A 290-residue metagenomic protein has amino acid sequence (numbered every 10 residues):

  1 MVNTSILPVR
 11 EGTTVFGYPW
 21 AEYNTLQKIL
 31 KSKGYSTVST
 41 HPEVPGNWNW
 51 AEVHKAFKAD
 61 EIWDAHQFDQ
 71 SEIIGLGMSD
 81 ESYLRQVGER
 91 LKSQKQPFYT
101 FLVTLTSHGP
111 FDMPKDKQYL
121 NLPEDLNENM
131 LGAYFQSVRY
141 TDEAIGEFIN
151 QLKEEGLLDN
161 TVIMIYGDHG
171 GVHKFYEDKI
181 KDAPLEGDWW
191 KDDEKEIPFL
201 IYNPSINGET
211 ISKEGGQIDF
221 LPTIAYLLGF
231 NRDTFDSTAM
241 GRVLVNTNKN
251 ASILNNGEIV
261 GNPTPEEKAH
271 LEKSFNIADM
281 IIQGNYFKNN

Functional and structural regions predicted by a protein language model:
M1-N290: Solvent-exposed soluble domains appended to multi-pass membrane proteins
